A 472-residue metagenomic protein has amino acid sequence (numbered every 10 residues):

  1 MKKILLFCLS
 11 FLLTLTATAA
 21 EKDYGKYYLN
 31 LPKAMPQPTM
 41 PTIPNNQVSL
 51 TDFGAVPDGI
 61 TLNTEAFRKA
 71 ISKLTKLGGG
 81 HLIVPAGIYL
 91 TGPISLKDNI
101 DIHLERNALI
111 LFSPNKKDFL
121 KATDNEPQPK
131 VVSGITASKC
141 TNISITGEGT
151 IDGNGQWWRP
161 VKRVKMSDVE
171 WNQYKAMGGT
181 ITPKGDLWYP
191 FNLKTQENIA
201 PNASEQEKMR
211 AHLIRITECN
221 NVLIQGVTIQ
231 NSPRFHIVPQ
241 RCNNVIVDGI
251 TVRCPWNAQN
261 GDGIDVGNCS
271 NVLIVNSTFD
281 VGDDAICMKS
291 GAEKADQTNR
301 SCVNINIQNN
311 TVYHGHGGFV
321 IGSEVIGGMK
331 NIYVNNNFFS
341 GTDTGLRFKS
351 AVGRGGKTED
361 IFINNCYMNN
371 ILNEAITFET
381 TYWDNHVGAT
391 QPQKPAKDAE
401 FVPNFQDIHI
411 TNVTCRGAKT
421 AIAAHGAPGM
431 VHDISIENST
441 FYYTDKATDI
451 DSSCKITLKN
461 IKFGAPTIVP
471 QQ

Functional and structural regions predicted by a protein language model:
M1-I83, I88-D101, E105-E218, L223-Q225 (+9 more regions): Extracellular "leader-to-stem" segments immediately downstream of a signal peptide or signal-anchor in secreted/lumenal
V56-D58, E293-Q297, G327-G328, R354: Short, small-residue-enriched loops and turns at beta-alpha junctions that line or gate enzyme active sites
G79, P93, S113-P114, N154-W158 (+11 more regions): Short glycine/acidic-rich loop motifs that flank beta-strands on beta-rich extracellular proteins
I88, R241-N243, T251, S290-A292 (+5 more regions): Active-site-proximal loop/turn and secondary-structure-junction residues that shape catalytic pockets, frequently
R106-N107, T141-G149, N220-Q230, N243-P255 (+9 more regions): Right-handed parallel beta-helix
G153-M177, Q196, P233, V238-C242 (+8 more regions): A short, hydrophobic/aromatic-rich structural module that often spans a beta strand with its adjoining loop
N336, G345-Q472: Extracellular beta-rich repeat passengers
